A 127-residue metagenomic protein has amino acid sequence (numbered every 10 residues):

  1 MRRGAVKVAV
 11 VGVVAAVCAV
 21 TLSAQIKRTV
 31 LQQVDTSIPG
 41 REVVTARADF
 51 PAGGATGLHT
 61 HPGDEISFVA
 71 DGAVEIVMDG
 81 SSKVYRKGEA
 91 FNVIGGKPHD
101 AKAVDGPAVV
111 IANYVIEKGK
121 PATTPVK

Functional and structural regions predicted by a protein language model:
M1-V6: N-terminal secretory signal peptides that target proteins for export/translocation
A9-T21: Bacterial N-terminal signal peptides
I26-L58, N113: A short glycine-rich, His/Asp/Glu-containing loop-to-beta-strand
D35, F50-P51, D79-G96: Short acidic-glycine-tyrosine-enriched beta hairpin
A55-G57, E75, A90-A101: Histidine-centered metal-chelating micro-motifs
H61-G80, K87-E89, K118: Glycine- and acidic-residue-biased ligand/ion/polar-headgroup-sensing regions
D64, G96-K120: Ligand-binding loop in jelly-roll beta-barrel domains
G119-K127: Short, low-complexity, Pro/Ser/Thr/Gly-rich segments in the mature regions of secreted, periplasmic
